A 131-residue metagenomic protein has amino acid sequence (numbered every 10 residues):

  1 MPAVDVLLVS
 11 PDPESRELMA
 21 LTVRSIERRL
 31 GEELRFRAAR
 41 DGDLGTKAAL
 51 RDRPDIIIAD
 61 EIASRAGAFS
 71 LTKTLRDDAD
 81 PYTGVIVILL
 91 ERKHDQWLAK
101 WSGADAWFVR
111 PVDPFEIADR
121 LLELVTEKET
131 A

Functional and structural regions predicted by a protein language model:
A3-R24, I57: Conserved acidic segment of CheY-like receiver
L18, V112-L121: C-terminal output helix
G31-R40: Short hydrophobic/Thr-rich beta-strand motif most characteristic of the beta2 strand and flanking loop of CheY-like
A39-I56: Acidic, metal-coordinating helix/loop segments flanking the phosphotransfer/catalytic sites of two-component signaling
L50-D52, R76-Y82, S102: Conserved phosphotransfer cores of two-component systems
D55-L75: Conserved phosphotransfer microenvironments
S70, I88-F108: Alpha4 helix (beta4-alpha4-beta5 surface) of REC/receiver domains from two-component response regulators
L122-A131: The C-terminal output helix
